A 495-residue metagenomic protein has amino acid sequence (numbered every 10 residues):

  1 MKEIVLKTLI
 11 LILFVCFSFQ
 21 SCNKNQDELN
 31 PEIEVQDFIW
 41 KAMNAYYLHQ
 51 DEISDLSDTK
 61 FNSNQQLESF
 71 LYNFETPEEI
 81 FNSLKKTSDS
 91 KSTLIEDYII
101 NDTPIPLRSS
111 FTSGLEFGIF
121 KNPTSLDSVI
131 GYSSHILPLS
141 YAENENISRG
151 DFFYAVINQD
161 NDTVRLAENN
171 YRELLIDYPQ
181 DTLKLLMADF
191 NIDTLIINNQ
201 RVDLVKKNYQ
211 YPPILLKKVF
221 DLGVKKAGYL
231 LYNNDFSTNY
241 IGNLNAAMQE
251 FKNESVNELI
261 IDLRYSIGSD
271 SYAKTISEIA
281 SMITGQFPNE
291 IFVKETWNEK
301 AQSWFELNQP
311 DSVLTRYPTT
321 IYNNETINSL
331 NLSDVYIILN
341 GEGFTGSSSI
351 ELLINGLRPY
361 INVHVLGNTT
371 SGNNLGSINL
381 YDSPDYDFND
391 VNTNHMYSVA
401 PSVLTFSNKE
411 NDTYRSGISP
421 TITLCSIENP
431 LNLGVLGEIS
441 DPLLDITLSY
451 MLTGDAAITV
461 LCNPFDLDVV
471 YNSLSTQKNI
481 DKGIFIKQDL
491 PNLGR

Functional and structural regions predicted by a protein language model:
M1-L9: Bacterial N-terminal signal peptides that target proteins for export
K7, I100-D102, Y132, S348 (+1 more regions): Sparse, context-dependent recognition of short Cys/His-centered cofactor- or disulfide-binding micro-motifs
S18-S21: C-terminal motif of bacterial Sec signal peptides marking the signal peptidase cleavage site
N23-I260, Y265-I267, G285, F292 (+1 more regions): Flexible, low-complexity junctional segments that flank or bridge functional domains
Y229, N234-A246, E250-E258, S266-R495: C-terminal "post-core" interaction segments
